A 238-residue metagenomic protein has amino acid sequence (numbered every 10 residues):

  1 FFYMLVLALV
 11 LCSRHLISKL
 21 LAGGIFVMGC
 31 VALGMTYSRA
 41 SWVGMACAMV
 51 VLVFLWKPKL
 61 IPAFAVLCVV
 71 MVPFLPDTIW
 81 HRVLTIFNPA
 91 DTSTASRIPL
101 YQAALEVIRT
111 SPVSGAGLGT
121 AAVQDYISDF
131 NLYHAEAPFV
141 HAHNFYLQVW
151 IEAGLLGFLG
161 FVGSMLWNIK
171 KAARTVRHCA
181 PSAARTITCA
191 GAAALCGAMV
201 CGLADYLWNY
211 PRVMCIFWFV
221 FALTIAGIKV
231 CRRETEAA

Functional and structural regions predicted by a protein language model:
F1-L55, P62-F74, K170-R177, L195-M199 (+1 more regions): Alpha-helical transmembrane segments of multi-pass inner-membrane proteins
R14-K19, R174, H178, R185 (+1 more regions): Transmembrane signal-anchor hairpin modules in multi-pass inner-membrane enzymes, especially those that act on
R14-L20, F139-E152, A183-I187: Membrane-interfacial loop-to-transmembrane-helix junctions in polytopic alpha-helical membrane proteins
L21, A153-C196: Hydrophobic transmembrane alpha-helices and their immediate junctions
V31-T36, V53-T92, Q102-T110, L118: A membrane-periplasm/extracellular boundary helix in multi-pass inner-membrane enzymes that assemble envelope glycans
T36-A40, F139-N144, D205-I216: Membrane-interface catalytic loops of GT-C/OST-like multi-pass glycosylation enzymes that act
K59-P62, V66, A190-A238: Transmembrane alpha-helices of multi-pass inner-membrane enzymes
L84-Q102, T110, S114-A153, R174-V176: Long extracytoplasmic/lumenal interhelical loops at the membrane interface of multi-pass membrane proteins
